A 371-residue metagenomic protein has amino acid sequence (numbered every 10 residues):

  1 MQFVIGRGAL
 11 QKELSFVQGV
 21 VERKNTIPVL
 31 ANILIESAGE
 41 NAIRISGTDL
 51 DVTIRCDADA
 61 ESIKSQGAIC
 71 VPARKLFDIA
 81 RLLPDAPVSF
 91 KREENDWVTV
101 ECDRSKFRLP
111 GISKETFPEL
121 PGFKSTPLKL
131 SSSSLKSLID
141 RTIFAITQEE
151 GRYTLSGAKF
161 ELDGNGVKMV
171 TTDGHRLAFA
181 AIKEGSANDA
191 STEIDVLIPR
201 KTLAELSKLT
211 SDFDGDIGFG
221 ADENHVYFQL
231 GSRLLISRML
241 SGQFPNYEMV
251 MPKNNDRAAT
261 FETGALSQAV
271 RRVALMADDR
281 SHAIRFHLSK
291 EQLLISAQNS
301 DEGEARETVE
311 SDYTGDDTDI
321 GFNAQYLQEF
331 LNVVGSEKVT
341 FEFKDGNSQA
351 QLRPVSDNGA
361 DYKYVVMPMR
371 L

Functional and structural regions predicted by a protein language model:
M1-L371: Structural preference for solvent-exposed beta-strand-turn elements and adjacent flexible terminal/loop segments within
